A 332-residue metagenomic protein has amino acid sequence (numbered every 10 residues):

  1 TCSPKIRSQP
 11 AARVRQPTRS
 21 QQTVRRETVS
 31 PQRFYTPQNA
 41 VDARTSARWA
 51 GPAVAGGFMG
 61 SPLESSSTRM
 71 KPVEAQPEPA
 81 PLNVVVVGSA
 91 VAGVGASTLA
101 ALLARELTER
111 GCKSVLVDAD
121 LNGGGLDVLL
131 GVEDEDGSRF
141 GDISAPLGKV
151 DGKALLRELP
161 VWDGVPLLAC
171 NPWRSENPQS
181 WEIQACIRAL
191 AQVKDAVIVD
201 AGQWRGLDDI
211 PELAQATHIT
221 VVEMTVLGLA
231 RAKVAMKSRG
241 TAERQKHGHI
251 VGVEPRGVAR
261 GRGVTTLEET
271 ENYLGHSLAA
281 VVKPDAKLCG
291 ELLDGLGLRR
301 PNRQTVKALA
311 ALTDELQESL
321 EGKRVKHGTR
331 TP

Functional and structural regions predicted by a protein language model:
A11-R13, R19, T23-A92: Extreme N-terminal, non-catalytic leader segments that precede Walker-type/kinase nucleotide-binding cores
P81-L130, L190: Walker A/P-loop phosphate-binding motif and the immediately C-terminal alpha-helix
V87-G88, A169-N171, I198-D200, I219-M224 (+1 more regions): Conserved beta-strand segments of the P-loop GTPase G domain that flank and frequently precede/overlap
L107-P166: Phosphate-binding loop that captures ATP/GTP phosphates
D151-W162, P166-G206: Cytosolic-facing regulatory segments adjacent to core modules
L207-V226: Inter-motif core of Ras-like GTPase G domains
E254-R256, L267-R299: Beta-strand-loop-alpha "switch" segments that mediate conformational coupling across diverse proteins
D294-P332: NTP-binding/hydrolysis catalytic cores, primarily Walker-type P-loop NTPases
